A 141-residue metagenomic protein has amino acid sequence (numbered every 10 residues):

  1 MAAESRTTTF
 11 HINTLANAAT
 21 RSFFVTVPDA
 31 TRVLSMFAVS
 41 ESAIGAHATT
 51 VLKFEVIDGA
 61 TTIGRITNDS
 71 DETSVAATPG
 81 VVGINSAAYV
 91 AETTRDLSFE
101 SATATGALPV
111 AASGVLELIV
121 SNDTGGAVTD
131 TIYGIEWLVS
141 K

Functional and structural regions predicted by a protein language model:
M1-K141: Surface-exposed, low-hydrophobicity beta-strand/loop segments enriched in small/polar/acidic residues
